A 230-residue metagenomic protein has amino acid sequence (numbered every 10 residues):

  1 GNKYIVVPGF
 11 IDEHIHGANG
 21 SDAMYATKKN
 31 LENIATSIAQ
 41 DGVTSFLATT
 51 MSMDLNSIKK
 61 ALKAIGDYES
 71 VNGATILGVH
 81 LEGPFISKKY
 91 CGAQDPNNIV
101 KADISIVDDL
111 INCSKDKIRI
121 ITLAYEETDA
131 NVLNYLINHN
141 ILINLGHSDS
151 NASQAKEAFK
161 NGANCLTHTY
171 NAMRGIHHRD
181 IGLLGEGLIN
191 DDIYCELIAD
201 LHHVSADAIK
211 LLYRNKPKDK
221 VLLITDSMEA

Functional and structural regions predicted by a protein language model:
G1-E32, T36: Replace "His-x-His-based motif
G9-I11, N144, L223-I224: Residue-level marker for buried hydrophobic side chains located in beta-strands that build the well-ordered beta-sheet
H16, E32-A61, A74-S87, S114-E126 (+3 more regions): Divalent metal-dependent hydrolysis catalytic cores, especially in the metallo-beta-lactamase
T27-N30, A61-A64, D103-S105, R179-L184: Charged helix-capping and loop-helix junction motifs
A35, L62-G66, V107, L133 (+1 more regions): Generic structural signal for well-ordered alpha-helices, preferentially at hydrophobic/aromatic core positions
D54-K60, E126-D129, N144-D149, I198-N215 (+1 more regions): Active-site glycine- and acidic-residue-rich loops that bind and position anionic ligands or nucleotide-like cofactors
L81, K88-S105, L110-G182: Divalent metal-binding pocket/active-site signature
Q154-A230: Active-site-adjacent C-terminal substructures of enzyme catalytic domains
